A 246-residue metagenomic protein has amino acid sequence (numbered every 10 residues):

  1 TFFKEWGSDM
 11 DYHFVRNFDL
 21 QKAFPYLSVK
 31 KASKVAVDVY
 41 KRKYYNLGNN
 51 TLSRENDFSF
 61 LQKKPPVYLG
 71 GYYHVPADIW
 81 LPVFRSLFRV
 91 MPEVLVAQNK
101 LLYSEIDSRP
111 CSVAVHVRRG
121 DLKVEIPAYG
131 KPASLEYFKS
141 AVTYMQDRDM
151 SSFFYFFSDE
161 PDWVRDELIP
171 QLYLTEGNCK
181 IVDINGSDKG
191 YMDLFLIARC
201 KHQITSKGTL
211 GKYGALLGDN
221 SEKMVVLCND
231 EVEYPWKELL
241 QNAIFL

Functional and structural regions predicted by a protein language model:
F2-M150: Secretory-pathway luminal glycosyltransferase catalytic domains
W6-G7, L227, L246: Non-catalytic N-terminal targeting/anchoring module and adjacent flexible stem/linker that precedes the structured
W6-K22, W163-T175, E238-Q241: Short, aromatic/basic amphipathic alpha-helical patches
V29, A114, I181, V225 (+1 more regions): Conserved beta-strand scaffold positions in the cores of enzyme catalytic domains, especially in NTP/NDP-utilizing
L69, V182-I184, L246: Hydrophobic residues at beta-strand termini and immediately following loops that shape nucleotide-binding pockets
H116-R118, S140-V142, G186-G190, A243-I244: Short amphipathic alpha-helical segments, especially helix-boundary/capping motifs
R148-P235: Donor-binding and catalytic core of enzymes assembling or modifying cell-surface/extracellular glycoconjugates
E233-L246: Leloir-type glycosyltransferase catalytic cores
